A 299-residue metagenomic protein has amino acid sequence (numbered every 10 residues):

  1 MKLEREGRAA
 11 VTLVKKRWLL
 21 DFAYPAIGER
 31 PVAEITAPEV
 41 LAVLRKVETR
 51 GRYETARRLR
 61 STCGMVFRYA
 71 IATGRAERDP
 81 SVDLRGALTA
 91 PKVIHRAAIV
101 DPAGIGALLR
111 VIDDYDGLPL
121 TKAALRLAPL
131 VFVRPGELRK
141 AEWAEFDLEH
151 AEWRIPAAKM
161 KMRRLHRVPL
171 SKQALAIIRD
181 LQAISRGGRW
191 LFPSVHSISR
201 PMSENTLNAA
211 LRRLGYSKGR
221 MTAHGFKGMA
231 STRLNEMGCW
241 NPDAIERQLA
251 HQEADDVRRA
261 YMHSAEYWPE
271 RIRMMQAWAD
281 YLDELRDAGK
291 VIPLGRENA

Functional and structural regions predicted by a protein language model:
M1-L20: Short, aromatic/basic-rich helix-turn unit that serves as a nucleic-acid recognition element
A10-V14, P25-R45, A97, A223: A Lys/Arg-rich helix-loop hairpin that forms a DNA/phosphate-binding surface
L20-Y24, R60-I71, L125-F132, N235 (+1 more regions): Short, amphipathic alpha-helical segments that act as regulatory/interfacial helices in nucleotide-processing proteins
V47-T62, A72-A141, E149, M160-R164 (+4 more regions): Basic, Lys/Arg- and aromatic-enriched nucleic-acid-binding interface segment
I99, R154-R163, L175, L249-A288: Catalytic-site neighborhood detector that most strongly recognizes the C-terminal catalytic loop/helix of tyrosine
G106, R110-K122, V131, V168 (+7 more regions): Short, basic (Lys/Arg/His-rich) helix/loop patches that form interaction surfaces in the mid-to-C-terminal regions
E152, L165-P169: Well-ordered beta-strand positions in beta-sheet-rich domains
I292-E297: Short hydrophobic short-linear motifs embedded in intrinsically disordered terminal tails or helical linkers
